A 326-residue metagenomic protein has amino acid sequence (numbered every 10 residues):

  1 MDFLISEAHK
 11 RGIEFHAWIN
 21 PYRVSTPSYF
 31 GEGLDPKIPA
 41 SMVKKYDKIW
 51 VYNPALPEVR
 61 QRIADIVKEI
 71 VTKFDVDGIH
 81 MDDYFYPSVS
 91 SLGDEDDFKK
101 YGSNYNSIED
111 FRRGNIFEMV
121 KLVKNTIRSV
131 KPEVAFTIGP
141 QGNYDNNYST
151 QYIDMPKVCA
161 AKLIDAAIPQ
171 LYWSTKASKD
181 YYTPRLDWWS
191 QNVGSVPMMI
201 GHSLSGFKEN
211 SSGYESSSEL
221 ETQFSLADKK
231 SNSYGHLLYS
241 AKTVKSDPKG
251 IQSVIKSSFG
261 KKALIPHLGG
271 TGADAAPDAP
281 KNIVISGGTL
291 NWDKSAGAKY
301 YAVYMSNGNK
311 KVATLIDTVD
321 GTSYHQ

Functional and structural regions predicted by a protein language model:
M1-N20, T26, S107-V130: Aromatic-lined substrate-binding rim segments of carbohydrate-active enzymes
F3-S6, E14-K73: Active-site-adjacent "subsite" loops/lids of carbohydrate-active enzymes
A8, I63, I70, I79-D82 (+5 more regions): Conserved, mostly hydrophobic/aromatic
F15-A17, I79-M81, F136-I138, A167-P169 (+2 more regions): Hydrophobic faces of well-ordered beta-strands that scaffold small-molecule active sites in alpha/beta enzyme cores
R23-P39, K73-E109: Active-site-proximal loop/short-helix segments that contain or immediately flank catalytic acid/base residue(s)
D97-N210: Glycoside hydrolase catalytic-domain groove-lining segments
G250-A298: Pro/Thr/Ser/Gly-rich low-complexity, intrinsically disordered linker/stalk tracts
K294, Y300-Q326: Recognizes extended acidic, P/S/T-rich segments that occur within or adjacent to Ig-like beta-sandwich modules
